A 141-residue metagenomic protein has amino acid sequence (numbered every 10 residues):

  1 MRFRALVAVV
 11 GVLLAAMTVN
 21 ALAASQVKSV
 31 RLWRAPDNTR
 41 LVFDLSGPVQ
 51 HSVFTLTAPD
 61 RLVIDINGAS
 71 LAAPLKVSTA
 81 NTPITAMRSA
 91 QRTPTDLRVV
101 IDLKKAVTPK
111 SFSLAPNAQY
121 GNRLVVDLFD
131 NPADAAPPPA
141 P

Functional and structural regions predicted by a protein language model:
R2-L6, V19-P141: Signal-peptide-cleaved, periplasmic/extracellular N-terminal interaction regions immediately downstream of the signal
A8-T18: Bacterial N-terminal signal peptides
